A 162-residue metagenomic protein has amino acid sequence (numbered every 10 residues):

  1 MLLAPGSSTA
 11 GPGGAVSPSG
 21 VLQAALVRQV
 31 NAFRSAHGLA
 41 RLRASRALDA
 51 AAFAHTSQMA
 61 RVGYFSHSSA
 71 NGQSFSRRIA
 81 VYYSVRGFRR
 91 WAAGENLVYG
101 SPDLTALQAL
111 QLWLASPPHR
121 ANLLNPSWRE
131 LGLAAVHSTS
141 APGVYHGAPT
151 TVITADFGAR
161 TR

Functional and structural regions predicted by a protein language model:
M1-A10: Secretory targeting and sorting signals
G11-V62: A short alpha-helix/helix-coil micro-patch that ends at or immediately precedes a cysteine
V21, L39, A92-G94, P126-E130 (+1 more regions): Extracytoplasmic
A36-A51, G63-G72, R120-A135: Surface-exposed patches in mature extracellular/periplasmic domains of secreted proteins
R41, N96, D156: Conserved beta-strand positions that form and line the central face of beta-propeller blades
A50-D103: Short, surface-exposed glycine/acidic/tryptophan-bearing loops
Y99-R162: Disulfide-stabilized extracellular recognition modules
